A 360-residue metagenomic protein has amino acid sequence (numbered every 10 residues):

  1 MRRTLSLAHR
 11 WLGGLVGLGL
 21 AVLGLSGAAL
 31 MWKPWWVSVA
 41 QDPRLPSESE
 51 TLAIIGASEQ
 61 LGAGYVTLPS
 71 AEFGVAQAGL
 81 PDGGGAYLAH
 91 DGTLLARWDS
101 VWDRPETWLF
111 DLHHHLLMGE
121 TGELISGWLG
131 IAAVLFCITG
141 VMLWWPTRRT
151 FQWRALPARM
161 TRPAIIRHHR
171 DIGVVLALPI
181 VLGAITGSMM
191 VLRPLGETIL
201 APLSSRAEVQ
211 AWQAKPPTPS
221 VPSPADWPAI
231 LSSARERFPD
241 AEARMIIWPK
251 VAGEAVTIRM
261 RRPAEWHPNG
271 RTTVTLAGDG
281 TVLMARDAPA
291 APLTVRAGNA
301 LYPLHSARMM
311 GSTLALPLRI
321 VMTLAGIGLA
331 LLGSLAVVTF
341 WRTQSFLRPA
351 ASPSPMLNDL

Functional and structural regions predicted by a protein language model:
M1-L360: Conserved histidines in hydrophobic membrane contexts and catalytic metal-binding motifs
